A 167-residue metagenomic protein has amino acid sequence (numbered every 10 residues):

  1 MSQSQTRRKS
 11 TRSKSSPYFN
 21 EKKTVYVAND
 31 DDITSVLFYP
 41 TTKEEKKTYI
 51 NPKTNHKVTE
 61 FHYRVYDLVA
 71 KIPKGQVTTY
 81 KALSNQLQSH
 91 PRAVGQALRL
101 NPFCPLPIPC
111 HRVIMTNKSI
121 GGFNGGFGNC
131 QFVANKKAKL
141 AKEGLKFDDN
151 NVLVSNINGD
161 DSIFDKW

Functional and structural regions predicted by a protein language model:
S2-E21: Short Lys/Arg-rich cationic patches that frequently serve as NLS/NoLS or arginine-rich RNA/DNA-binding motifs
P17-W167: Nucleic acid-binding interface residues in structured DNA/RNA-binding domains, emphasizing the DNA-engaging scaffolds
